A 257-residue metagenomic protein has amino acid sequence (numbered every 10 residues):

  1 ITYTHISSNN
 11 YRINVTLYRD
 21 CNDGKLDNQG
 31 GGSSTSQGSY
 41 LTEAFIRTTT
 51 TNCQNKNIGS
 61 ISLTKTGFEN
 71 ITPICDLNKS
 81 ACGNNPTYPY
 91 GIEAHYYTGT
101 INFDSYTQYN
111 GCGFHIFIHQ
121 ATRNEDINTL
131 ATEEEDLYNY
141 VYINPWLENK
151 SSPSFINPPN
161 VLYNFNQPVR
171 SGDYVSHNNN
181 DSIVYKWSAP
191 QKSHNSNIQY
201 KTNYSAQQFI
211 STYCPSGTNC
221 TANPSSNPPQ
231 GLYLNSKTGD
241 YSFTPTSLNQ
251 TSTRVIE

Functional and structural regions predicted by a protein language model:
I1-E257: Long, compositionally biased, intrinsically disordered segments
